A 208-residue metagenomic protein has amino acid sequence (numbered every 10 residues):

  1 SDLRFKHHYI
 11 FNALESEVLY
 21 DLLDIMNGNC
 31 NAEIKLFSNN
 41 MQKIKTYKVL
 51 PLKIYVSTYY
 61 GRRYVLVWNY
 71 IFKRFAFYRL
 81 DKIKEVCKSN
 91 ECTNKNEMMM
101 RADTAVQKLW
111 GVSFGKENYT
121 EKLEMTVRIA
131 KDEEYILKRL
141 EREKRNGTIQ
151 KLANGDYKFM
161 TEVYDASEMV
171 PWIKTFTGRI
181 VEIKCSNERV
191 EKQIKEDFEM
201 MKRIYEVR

Functional and structural regions predicted by a protein language model:
S1-N39, W68: Bulky hydrophobic/aromatic content
Q42-T46, K73-F75: Short, mixed charged/polar active-site loops that provide acid/base catalysis or chelate metal/phosphate cofactors
Y47-L52: Short beta-strand-centered aromatic/proline hotspots
Y55-S57, L152: Short beta-strand micro-motifs enriched in acidic
G61-L66: Short aromatic-glycine-enriched beta-strand elements
I71-Q107: Flexible linker/loop signature enriched in Pro/Ser/Thr and Pro/Gly
T104-R208: Polybasic (Lys/Arg-rich)
